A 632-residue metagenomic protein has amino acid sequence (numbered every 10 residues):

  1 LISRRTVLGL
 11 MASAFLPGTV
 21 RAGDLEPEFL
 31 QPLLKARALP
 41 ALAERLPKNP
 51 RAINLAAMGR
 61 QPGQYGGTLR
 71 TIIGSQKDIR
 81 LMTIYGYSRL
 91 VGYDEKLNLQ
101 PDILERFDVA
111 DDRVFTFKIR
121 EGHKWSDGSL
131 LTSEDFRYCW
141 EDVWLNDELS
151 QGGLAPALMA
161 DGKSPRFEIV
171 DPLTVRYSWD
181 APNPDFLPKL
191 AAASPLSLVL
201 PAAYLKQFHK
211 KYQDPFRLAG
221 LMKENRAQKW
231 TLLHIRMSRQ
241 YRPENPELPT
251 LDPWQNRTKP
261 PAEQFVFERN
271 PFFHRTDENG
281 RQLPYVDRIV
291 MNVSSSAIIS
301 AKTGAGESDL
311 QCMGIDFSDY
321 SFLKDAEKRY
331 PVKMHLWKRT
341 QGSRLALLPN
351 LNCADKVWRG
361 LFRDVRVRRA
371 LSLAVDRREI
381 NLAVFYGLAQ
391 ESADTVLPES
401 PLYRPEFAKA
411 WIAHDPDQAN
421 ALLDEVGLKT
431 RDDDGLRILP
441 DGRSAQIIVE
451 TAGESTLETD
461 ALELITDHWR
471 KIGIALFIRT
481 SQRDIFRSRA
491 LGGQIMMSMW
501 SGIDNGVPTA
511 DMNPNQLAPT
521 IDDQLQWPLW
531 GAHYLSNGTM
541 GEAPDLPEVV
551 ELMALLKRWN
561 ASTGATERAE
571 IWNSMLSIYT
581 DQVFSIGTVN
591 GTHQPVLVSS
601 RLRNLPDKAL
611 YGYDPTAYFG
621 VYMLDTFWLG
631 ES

Functional and structural regions predicted by a protein language model:
L1-A14: N-terminal secretory signal peptides and thylakoid transit peptides that target proteins across membranes
E26, K35, P40-D111, M237: N-terminal lobe/hinge region of extracytoplasmic solute-binding protein
R51, A202, L248, W254-F265 (+6 more regions): Detector for C-terminal structural segments
A56-M58, G63-I84, I103, F186-S194 (+2 more regions): A structural "hinge/loop" feature
E105-S150, R176, K302, L361-R363: Aromatic- and charge-enriched surface segment that lines or borders ligand/interaction sites
R120, Y241-N245, F267, F272-L323 (+3 more regions): Ligand-site clamp/hinge motif
C139, V143, D147-G153, F167-E168 (+5 more regions): Extracellular/periplasmic solute-recognition and catalytic clefts
P156-H234: Surface-exposed binding/hinge segments that line and control ligand-binding clefts or catalytic entry sites
